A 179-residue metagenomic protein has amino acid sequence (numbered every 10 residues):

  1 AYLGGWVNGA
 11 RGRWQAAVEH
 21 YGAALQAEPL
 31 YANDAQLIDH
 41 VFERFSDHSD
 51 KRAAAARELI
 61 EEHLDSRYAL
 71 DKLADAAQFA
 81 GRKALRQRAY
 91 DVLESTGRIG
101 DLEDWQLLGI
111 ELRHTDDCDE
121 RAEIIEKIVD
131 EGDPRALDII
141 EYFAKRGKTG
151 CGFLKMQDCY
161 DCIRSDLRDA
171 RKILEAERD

Functional and structural regions predicted by a protein language model:
A1-Y2, W6-D179: Long, helix-rich interaction regions
